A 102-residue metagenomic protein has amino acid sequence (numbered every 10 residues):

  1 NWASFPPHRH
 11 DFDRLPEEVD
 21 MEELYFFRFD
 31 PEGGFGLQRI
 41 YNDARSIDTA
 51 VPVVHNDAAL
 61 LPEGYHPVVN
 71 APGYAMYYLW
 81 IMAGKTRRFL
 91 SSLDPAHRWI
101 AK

Functional and structural regions predicted by a protein language model:
N1-A44: A mid-sequence, solvent-exposed acidic-amphipathic segment
L24-Y25, F35-L37, Y77-W80, R88-F89: Structural motif
E32, G73, H97-W99: A broadly structural signal marking compact, well-ordered functional cores that mediate small-ligand/cofactor/substrate
E32, Y65-H66, A83-T86: Short, glycine-/Ser/Thr-/acidic-enriched flexible segments
L37-R39, D48, V68-Y78: Short conserved catalytic/interaction loops centered on acidic-Pro-aromatic/His motifs
D48-H55, F89-S91: Extended hydrophobic/aromatic segments used for targeting, binding, or gating
P52-G73: Conserved metal-binding segment of the jelly-roll/cupin
L79-K102: Double-stranded beta-helix
